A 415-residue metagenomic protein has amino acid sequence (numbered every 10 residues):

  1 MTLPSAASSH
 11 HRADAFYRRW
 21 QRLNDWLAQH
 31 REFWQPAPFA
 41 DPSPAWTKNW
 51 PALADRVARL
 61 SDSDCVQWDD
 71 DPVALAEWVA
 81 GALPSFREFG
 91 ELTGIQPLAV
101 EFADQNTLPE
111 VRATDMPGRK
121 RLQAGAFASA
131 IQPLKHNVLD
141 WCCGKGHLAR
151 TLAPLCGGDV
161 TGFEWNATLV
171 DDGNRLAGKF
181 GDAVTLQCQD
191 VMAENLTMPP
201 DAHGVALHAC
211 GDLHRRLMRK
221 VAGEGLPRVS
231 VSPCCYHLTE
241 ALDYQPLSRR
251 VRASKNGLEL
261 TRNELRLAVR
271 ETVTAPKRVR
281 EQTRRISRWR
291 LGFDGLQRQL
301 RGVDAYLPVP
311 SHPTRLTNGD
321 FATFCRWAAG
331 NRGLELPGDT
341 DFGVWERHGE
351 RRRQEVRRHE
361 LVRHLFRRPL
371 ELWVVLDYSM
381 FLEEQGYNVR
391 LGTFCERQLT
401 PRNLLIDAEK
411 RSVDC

Functional and structural regions predicted by a protein language model:
T2-A52, M192, M198-C415: Class I S-adenosyl-L-methionine
D41-Q132: Conserved Class I S-adenosyl-L-methionine-dependent methyltransferase catalytic core
G118, C142-G146: Class I SAM-dependent methyltransferase "Motif I" SAM/SAH-binding loop
H136-C142: Conserved class I S-adenosyl-L-methionine
K145-G157: Conserved SAM-binding loop of SAM-dependent methyltransferases across substrates and taxa, primarily the Class I
D159-E164: Conserved SAM-binding motif I beta-strand of class I
G173-N174: Conserved SAM-binding loop
G181-V191: Conserved SAM-binding strand-loop segment of SAM-dependent methyltransferases
